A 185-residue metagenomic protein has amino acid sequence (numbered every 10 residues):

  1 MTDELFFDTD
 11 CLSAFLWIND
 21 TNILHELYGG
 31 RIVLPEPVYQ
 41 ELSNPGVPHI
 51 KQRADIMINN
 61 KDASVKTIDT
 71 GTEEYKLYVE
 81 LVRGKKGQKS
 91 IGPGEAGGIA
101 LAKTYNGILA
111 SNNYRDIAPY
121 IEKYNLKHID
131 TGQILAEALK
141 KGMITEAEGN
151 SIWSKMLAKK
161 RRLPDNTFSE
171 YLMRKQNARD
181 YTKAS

Functional and structural regions predicted by a protein language model:
D3-L101, Y105-G107, A118, N150-K155 (+1 more regions): Active-site-proximal, substrate-binding regions of enzyme catalytic domains and RNA-binding/basic surfaces
I32-V33, L126-I134: Short hydrophobic/aromatic-enriched beta-strand-loop microsegments
S111-N112: Short beta-strand scaffold positions
R115-I117, A136: Positions that flank functional sites
I121-H128, D165-T167: Short, electropositive alpha-helical surface patch
T131-I144: Long, charge-dense
M143-I152, R161: A late-sequence structural motif
